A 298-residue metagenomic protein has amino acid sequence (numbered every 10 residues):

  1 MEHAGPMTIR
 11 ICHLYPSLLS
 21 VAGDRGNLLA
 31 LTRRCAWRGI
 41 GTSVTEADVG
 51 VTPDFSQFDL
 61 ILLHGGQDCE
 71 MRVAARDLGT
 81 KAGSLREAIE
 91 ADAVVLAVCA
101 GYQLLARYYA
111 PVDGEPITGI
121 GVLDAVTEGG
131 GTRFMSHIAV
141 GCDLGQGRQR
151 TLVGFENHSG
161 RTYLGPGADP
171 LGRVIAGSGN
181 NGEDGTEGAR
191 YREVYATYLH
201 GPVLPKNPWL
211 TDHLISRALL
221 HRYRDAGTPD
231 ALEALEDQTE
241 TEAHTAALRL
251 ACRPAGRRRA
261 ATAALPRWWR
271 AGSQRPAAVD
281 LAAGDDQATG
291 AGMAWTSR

Functional and structural regions predicted by a protein language model:
M1-E90, V126, P205-R298: N-terminal beta1-alpha1 cap of cysteine-dependent amidohydrolase-like domains
H13, V44-E46, V122, L152-E156 (+1 more regions): Conserved beta-strand scaffold positions in the cores of enzyme catalytic domains, especially in NTP/NDP-utilizing
Y15-S17, S159-R161, G201-V203: Glycine-rich beta-alpha junction loops
L60-H64, L96, A196-Y198: Structural motif
D68-Q149: Cysteine-nucleophile active-site neighborhood
L105-A106, G129-T132, Y163-G167, P205-K206: Short acidic/glycine-rich loop or secondary-structure boundary segments that cap or lie
G141-R192: Catalytic beta-strand/loop cores that center a nucleophilic Ser/Cys/Thr and support acyl-enzyme chemistry
N181-L219: A glycine-centered loop/beta-turn motif at secondary-structure junctions
